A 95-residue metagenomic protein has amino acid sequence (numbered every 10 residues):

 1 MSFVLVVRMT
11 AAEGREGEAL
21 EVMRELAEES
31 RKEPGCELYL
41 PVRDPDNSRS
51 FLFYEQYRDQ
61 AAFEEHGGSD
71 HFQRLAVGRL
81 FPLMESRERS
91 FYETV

Functional and structural regions predicted by a protein language model:
S2-E33, E37: N-terminal first-folded block
V4-T10, L40-G67: Short, well-ordered beta-strand segments in beta-rich or mixed alpha/beta enzyme and ligand-binding folds
R15, R49, F72: Short phosphate-engaging motifs
E18-E21, L52, G67, L75: Generic recognition of short, well-ordered alpha-helical segments
E28-E37, Q56-S90: An amphipathic, aromatic/His-enriched active-site/gating alpha helix that lines ligand/cofactor pockets
F91-V95: Short hydrophobic/aromatic patches at helix-to-coil boundaries
